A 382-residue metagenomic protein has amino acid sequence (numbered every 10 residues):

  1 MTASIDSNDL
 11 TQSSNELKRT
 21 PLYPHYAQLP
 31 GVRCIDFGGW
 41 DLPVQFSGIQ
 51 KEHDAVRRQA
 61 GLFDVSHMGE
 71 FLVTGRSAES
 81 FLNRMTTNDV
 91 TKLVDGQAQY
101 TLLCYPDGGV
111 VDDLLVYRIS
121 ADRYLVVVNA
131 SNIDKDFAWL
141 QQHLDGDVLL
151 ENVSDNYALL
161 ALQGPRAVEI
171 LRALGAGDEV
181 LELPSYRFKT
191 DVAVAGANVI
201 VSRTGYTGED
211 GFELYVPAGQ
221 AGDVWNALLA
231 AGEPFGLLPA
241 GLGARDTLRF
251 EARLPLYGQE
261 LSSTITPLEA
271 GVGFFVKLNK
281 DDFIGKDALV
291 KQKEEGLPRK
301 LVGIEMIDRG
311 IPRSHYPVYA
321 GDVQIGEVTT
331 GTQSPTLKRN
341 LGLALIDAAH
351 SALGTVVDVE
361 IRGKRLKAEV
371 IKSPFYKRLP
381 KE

Functional and structural regions predicted by a protein language model:
M1-T101, G109-V111: Acidic, proline/glycine-enriched N-terminal capping motif
M1-V44, I119-E382: Conserved, structured C-terminal
E52-V56, D107-V110, L114, A195-S202: Membrane-targeting and insertion segments and their boundary/processing signals
R76-V110, V168-A197: Internal amphipathic helical hairpin motif
D89-H143: Well-ordered mid-protein domain cores that form the structural environment of catalytic cofactors
